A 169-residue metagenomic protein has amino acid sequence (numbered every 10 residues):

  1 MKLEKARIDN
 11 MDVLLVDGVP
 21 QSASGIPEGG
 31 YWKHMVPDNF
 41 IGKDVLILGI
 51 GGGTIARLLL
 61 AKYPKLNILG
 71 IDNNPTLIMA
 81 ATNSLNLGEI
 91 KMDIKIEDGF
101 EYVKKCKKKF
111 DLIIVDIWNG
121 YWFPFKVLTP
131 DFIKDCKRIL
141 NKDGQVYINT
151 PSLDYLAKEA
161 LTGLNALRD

Functional and structural regions predicted by a protein language model:
M1-G42, A61: Rossmann-like AdoMet
G29-Y147, Y155-L164, R168: The AdoMet/dcAdoMet-binding core of the Class I SAM-like
